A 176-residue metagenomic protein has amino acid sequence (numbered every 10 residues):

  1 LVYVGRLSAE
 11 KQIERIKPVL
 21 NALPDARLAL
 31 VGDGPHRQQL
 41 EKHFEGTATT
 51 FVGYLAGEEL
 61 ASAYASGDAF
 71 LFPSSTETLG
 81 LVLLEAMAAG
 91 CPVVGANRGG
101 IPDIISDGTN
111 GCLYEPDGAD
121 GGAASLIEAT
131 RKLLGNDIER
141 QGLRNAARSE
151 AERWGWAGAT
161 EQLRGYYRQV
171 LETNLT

Functional and structural regions predicted by a protein language model:
L1-K11, K17-N21, A29: Conserved donor-binding/catalytic core segment of Leloir-type glycosyltransferases
Q38-E58: Nucleotide-activated donor-binding/catalytic signature segment of Leloir-type glycosyltransferases, i.e., the conserved
Y54-L55, S62-G67: Short alpha-helical donor nucleotide-sugar binding micro-motif in glycosyltransferases
S75: Aromatic "clamp/platform" in nucleotide-sugar-dependent glycosyltransferases that forms part of the donor/acceptor
P92-G95, I105: Short hydrophobic beta-strand element within catalytic cores of glycosyltransferases and related nucleotide-activated
P102-R131, I138-E139: Change "using UDP/GDP/dTDP sugars" to "using nucleotide sugars
K132, W156-T176: C-terminal alpha-helical cap of glycosyltransferases
E139-R153: A short, well-ordered alpha-helix in the C-terminal region of glycosyltransferases
